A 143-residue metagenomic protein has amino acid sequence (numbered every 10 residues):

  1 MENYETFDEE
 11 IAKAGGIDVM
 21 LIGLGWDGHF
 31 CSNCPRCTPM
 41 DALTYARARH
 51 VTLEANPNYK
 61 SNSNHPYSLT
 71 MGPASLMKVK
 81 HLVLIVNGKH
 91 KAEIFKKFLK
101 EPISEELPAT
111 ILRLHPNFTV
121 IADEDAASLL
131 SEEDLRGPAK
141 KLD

Functional and structural regions predicted by a protein language model:
M1-D143: Conserved phosphate- and dinucleotide-binding cores of soluble alpha/beta proteins, encompassing both enzyme active
